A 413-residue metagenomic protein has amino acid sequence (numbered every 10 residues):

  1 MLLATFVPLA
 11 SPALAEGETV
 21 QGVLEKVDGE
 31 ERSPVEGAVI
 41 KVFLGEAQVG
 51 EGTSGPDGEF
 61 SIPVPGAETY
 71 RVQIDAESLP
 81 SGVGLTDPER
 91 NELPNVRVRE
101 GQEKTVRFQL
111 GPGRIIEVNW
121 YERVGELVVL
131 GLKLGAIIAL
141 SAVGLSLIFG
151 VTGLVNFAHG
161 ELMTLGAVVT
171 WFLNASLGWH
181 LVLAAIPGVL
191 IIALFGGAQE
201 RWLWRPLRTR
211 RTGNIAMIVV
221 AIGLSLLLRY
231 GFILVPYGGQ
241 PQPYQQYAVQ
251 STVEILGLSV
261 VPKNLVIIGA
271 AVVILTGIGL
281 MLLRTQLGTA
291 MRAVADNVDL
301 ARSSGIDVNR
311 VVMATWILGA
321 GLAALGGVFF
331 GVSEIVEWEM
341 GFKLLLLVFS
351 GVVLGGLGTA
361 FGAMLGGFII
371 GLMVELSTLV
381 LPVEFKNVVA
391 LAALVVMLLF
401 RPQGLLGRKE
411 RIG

Functional and structural regions predicted by a protein language model:
G22-E36: Structural motif
A47-E59, P63: Short, acidic Ser/Thr/Gly-rich low-complexity loop/linker segments typical of extracellular and cell-surface proteins
E68, E100-E103, G239, S303 (+2 more regions): Cytosolic-side transmembrane-helix boundaries in multi-pass membrane proteins
R123, L127, L282, Q286 (+3 more regions): Inter-helical junctions in multi-pass inner-membrane proteins, predominant in energy-converting antiporter-like
V124-W171, A198-T212, A216, V352-A360: Single transmembrane alpha-helix segments in multi-pass membrane proteins
W179-L224, L365-I370, R401-P402: Alpha-helical transmembrane segments within multi-pass membrane transporters and channels
I215-R284, V308-A314, L376, V388 (+1 more regions): Transmembrane helix-bundle core of multi-pass membrane transporters and related energy-transducing complexes
S259-V336, L365: Helix-loop-helix "hairpin" substructures at the membrane interface of multi-pass membrane proteins
